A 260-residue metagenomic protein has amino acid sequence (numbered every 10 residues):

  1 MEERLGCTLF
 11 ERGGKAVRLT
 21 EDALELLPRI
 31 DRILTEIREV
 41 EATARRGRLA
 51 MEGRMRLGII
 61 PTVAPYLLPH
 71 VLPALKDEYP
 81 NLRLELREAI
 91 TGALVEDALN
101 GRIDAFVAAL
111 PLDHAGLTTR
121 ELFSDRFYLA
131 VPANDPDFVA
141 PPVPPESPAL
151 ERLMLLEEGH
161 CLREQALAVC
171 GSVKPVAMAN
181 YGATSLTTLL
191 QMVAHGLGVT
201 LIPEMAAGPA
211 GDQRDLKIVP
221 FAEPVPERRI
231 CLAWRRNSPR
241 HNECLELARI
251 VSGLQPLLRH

Functional and structural regions predicted by a protein language model:
E2-L19: A short LG(V/I)-centered, amphipathic sequence patch enriched for acidic residue(s) preceding the LG motif
R4-L5, L26-R48, L247, V251: Alpha-helical linker/hinge and terminal dimerization helices associated with HTH transcriptional regulators
P28-R32, G47, H70-A74, T91-V131 (+4 more regions): Short beta-strand-centered segments that line the small-molecule binding cleft or hinge of alpha/beta clamshell
A42, E52-A115, V176, A183: Central regulatory/effector-binding core of bacterial HTH transcription factors
I59, I90-I103, A108-A109, E157-V219: Hydrophobic hinge/microswitch elements
L67, K217-R259: A late-sequence structural motif
H114-E121, D125, A140-P142, S147 (+1 more regions): Beta-alpha-beta core module
D137-V139, V143-P144, E151-V173, R240-R249 (+1 more regions): Secondary-structure junction motif
